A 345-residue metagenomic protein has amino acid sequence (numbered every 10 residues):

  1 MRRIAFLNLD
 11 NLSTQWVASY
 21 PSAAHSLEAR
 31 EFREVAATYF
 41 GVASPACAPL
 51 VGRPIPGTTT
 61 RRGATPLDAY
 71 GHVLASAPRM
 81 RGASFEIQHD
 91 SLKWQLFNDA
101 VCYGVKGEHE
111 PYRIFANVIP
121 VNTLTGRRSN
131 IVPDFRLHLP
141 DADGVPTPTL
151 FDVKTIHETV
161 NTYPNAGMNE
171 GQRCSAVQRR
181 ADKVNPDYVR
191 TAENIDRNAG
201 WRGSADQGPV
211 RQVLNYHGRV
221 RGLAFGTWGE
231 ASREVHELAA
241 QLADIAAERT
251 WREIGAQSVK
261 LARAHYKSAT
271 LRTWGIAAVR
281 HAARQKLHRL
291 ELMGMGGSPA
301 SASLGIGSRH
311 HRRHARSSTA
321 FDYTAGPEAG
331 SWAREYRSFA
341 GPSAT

Functional and structural regions predicted by a protein language model:
M1-R62, A83, I119-S129, L139-T149 (+1 more regions): Non-catalytic C-terminal interaction segments of nucleic acid-processing enzymes
P21, L74-A100: A short, highly charged nucleic-acid-interacting micro-segment common to nuclease and nuclease-linked defense proteins
L67-Y70, A83: Conserved pre-catalytic core of RNA-dependent polymerases
G71-A77, D134, G222: Short, conserved catalytic/metal-binding micro-motifs enriched in Asp/Glu and His
D99, V132, T159: Solvent-exposed, positively charged interaction surfaces of folded domains, especially nucleic-acid-binding interfaces
A100-L124: Surface segments flanking catalytic/ligand-binding clefts of nucleic-acid enzymes
